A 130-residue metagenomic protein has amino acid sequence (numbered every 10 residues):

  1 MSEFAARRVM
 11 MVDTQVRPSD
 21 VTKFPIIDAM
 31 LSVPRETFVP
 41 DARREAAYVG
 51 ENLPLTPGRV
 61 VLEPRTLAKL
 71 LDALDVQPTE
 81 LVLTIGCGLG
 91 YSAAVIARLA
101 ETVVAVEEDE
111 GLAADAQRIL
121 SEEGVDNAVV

Functional and structural regions predicted by a protein language model:
M1-A42: N-terminal auxiliary segments of SAM/dcSAM-dependent transferases
A5-R7, G50, L71, A94-R98: A short alpha-helix capping/helix-coil boundary motif
R8, E63, S92: Hydrophobic (often cysteine-bearing) scaffold residues that line and stabilize catalytic clefts of nucleotide/cofactor
V12-D13, R17, R43, A47-E51 (+2 more regions): Conserved alpha-helix/loop element of class I SAM-dependent methyltransferases that forms part of the SAM/SAH-binding
K23-F24, P64, E110: Alpha-helix N-capping/helix-start residues
T37, A42, T56-P57, I96-A97: Alpha-helix boundary/capping detector
D75-V130: Conserved nucleotide-cofactor-binding alpha/beta core module
